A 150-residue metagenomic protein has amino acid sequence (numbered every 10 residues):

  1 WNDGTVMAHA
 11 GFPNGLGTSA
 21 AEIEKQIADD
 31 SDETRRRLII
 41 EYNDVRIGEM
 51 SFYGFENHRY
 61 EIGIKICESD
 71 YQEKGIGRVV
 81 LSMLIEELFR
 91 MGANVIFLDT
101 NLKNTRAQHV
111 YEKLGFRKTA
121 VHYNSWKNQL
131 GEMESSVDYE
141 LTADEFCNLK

Functional and structural regions predicted by a protein language model:
W1-L16: Helix-loop element at the rim of GNAT/NAT acetyltransferase active sites that forms part of the acceptor-substrate
P13-D70, L81, E87, T142-D144: Acetyl-CoA-dependent GNAT
E68-D70, K74, L102-K103: Active-site acidic-Proline motif in GNAT/NAT acetyltransferases
E73-R90, Q108-K113: Conserved acetyl-CoA-binding loop-helix of GNAT-fold acetyltransferases
G77, L81, K103-A107, N124-L130: Short glycine/proline-centered loop/turn elements that form peptide/ligand docking sites
G92, T100-N101: N-terminal beta-strand motif that seeds the catalytic metal site of vicinal oxygen chelate
F97-T100, R117-S135: Conserved catalytic-core motifs of GNAT/GCN5-like acyltransferases
G131-K150: Terminal substrate-recognition subdomain of acyl/acetyltransferases
